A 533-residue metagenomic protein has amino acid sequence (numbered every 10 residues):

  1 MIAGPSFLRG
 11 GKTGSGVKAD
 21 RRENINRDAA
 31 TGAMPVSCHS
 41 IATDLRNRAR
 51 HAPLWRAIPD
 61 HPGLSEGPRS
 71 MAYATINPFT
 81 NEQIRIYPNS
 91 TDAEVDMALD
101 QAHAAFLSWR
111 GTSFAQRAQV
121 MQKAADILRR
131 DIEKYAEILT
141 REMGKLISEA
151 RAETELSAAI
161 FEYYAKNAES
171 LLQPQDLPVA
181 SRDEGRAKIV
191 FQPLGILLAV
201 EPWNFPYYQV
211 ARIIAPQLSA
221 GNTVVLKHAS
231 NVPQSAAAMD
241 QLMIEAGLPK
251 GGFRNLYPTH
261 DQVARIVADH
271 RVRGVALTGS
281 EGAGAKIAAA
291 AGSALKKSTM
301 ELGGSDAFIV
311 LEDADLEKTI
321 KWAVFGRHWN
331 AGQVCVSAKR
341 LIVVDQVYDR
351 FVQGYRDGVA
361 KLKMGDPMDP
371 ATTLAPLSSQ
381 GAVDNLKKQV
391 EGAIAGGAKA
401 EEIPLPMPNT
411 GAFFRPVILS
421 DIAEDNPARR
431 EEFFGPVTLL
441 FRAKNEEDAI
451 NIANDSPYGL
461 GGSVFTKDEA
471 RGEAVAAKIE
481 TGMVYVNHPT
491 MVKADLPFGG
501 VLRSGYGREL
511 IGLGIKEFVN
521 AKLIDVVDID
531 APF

Functional and structural regions predicted by a protein language model:
A19, I84, G247, G274 (+3 more regions): ALDH superfamily catalytic-core signature
R27-D28, H51, W55-G185: N-terminal Rossmann-like NAD(P)+-binding subdomain of aldehyde/semialdehyde dehydrogenases
R69, T80-I86, V272, I309 (+3 more regions): Conserved C-terminal structural/oligomerization subdomain of aldehyde/semialdehyde dehydrogenase
N81, R117, L139, F161 (+9 more regions): Residue-level signal for inorganic ion chemistry
R85-S90, A105-G111, L198-A199, F308-L311 (+5 more regions): Short, well-ordered beta-strand elements within core beta-sheets of diverse protein domains
D176-K318, A443: Rossmann-like NAD(P) dinucleotide-binding subdomain of oxidoreductase/dehydrogenase enzymes
